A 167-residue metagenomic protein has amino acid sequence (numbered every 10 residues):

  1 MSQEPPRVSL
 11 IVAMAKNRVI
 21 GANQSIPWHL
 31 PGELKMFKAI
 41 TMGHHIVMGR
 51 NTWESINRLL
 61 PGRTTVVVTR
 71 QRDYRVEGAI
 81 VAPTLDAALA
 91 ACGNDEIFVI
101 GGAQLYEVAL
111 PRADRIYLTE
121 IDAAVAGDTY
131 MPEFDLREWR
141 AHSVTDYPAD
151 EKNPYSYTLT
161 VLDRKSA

Functional and structural regions predicted by a protein language model:
S2-A167: Enzymes that bind and transform nitrogen-containing heteroaromatic metabolites
